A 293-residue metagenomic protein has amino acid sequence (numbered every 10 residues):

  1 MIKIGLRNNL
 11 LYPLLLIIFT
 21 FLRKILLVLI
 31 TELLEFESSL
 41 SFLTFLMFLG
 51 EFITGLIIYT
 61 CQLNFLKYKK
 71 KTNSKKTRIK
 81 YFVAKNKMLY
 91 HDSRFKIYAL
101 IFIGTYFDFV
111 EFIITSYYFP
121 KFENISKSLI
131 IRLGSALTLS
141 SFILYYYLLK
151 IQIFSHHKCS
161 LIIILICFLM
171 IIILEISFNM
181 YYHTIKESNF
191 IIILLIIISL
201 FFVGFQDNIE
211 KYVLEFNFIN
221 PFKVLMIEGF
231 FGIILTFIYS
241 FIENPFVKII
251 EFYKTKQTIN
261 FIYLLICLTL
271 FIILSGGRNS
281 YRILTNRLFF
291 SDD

Functional and structural regions predicted by a protein language model:
M1-D293: Polytopic endomembrane small-metabolite transporters, centered on the Drug/Metabolite Transporter
